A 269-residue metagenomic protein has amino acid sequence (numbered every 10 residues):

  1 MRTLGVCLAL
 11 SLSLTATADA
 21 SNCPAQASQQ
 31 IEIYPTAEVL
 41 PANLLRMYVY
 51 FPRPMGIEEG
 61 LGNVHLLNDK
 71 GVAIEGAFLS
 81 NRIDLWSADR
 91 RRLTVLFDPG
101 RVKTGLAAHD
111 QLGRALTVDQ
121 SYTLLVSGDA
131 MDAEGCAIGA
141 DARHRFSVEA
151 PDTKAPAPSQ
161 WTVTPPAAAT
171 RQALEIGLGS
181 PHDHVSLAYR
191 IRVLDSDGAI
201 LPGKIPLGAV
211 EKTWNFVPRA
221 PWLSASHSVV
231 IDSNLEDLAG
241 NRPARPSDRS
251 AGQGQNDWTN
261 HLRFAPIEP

Functional and structural regions predicted by a protein language model:
G5-T15: Bacterial N-terminal signal peptides
S21-P269: Acidic, low-complexity Ser/Thr/Gly/Pro-rich repeat segments typical of extracellular/periplasmic and surface-exposed
